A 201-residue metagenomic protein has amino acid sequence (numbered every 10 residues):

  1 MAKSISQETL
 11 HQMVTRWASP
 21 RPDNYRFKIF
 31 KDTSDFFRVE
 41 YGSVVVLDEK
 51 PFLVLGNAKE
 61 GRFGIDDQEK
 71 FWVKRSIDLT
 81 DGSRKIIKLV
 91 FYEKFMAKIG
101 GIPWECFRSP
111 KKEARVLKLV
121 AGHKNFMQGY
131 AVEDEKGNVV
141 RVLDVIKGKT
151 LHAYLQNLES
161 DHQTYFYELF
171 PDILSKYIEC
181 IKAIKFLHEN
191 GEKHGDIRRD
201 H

Functional and structural regions predicted by a protein language model:
A2-F63: Juxta-kinase regulatory segment immediately upstream of eukaryotic protein kinase catalytic domains
E60-K118: ATP-binding glycine-rich loop module of kinase domains
A121-V132: Conserved HxN/HPN-centered segment at the entrance to the catalytic loop of eukaryotic protein kinase-like domains
K136-T150: Conserved short submotifs of the Hanks-type protein kinase catalytic core that shape the nucleotide-binding pocket
I146-D161: Structural motif in protein kinase domains
K176-Y177: Activation segment signature within eukaryotic-like protein kinase domains
C180-L187: Conserved hydrophobic alpha-helix
H188-H201: Catalytic-loop of the protein kinase fold
